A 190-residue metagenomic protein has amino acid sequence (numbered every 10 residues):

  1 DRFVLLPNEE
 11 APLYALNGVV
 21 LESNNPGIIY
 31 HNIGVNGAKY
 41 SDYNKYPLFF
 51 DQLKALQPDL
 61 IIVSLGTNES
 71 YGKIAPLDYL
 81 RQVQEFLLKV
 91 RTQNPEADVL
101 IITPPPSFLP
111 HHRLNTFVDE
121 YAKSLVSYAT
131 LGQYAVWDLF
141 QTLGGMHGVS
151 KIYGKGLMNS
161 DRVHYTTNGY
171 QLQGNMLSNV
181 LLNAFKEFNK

Functional and structural regions predicted by a protein language model:
D1-R81, H164: Conserved SGNH/GDSL esterase-like catalytic core that processes O-acyl groups on lipids and polysaccharides
P26-I29, L56-I61, N94-V99, L131-A135: Loop/turn elements at helix/coil->beta-strand transitions in domains of secreted/extracellular proteins
N36-S41, Y71, L100, G145 (+2 more regions): A generic structural micro-environment signature that highlights single residues at secondary-structure boundaries
P47, D51, A55, D59 (+8 more regions): Solvent-exposed, polar/charged alpha-helical surfaces in well-ordered, non-transmembrane soluble domains, broadly
I62-N68, L88-A122, D138: Active-site segments of SGNH/GDSL-like serine hydrolases that catalyze O-acetyl group transfer/hydrolysis on lipids
P76, N94, F185-F188: Residue-level detector of alpha-helical recognition elements and their boundaries
P106-K190: Catalytic His-Asp segment of secreted/periplasmic serine-dependent ester chemistry enzymes
